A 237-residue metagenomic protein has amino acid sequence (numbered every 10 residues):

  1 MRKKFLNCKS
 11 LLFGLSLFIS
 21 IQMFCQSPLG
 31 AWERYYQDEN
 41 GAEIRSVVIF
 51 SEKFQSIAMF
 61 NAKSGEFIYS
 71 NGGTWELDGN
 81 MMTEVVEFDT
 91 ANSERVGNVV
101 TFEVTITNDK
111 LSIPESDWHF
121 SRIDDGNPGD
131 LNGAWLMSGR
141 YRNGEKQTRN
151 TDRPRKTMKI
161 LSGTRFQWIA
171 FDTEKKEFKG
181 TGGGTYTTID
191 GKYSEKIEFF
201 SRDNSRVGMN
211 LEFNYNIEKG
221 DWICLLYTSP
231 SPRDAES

Functional and structural regions predicted by a protein language model:
R2-L12: Bacterial N-terminal signal peptides that target proteins for export
L12-Q22: Bacterial N-terminal signal peptides
Q26-G41, P128-E145: Tryptophan-anchored aromatic micro-motifs
I44-T83, N150-F200: N-terminal glycine/threonine-rich, aromatic-flanked beta-hairpin/loop signature
E76-M81, T105-N108, P128-G129, T185-K192 (+1 more regions): A short, structured loop/turn motif at beta-sheet edges
E84-E103, E195-N214: An anionic, turn-rich surface loop/hairpin at beta-sheet edges that serves as a generic interaction/coordination patch
E103-N127: Short, structured interface segments
Y227-S237: Single conserved hydrophobic/aromatic residue that forms the stacking wall/gate of nucleotide- or nucleobase-binding
